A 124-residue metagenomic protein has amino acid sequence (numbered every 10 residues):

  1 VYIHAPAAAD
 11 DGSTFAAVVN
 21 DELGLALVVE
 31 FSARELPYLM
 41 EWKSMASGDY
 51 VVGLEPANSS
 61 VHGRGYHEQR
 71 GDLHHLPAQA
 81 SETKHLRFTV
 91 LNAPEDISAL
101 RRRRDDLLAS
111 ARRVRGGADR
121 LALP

Functional and structural regions predicted by a protein language model:
V1-V28, A33: Active-site/ligand-binding surface loops and adjacent short beta/alpha elements that line catalytic pockets across
N20-P124: Active-site pocket scaffolds in enzymes
